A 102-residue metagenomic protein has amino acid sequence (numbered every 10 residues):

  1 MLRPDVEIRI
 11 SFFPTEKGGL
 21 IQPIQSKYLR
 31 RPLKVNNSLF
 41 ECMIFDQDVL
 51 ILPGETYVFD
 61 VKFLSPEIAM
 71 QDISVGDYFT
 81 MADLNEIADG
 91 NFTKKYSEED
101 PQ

Functional and structural regions predicted by a protein language model:
M1-Q102: C-terminal effector/interaction modules appended to NTPase cores
